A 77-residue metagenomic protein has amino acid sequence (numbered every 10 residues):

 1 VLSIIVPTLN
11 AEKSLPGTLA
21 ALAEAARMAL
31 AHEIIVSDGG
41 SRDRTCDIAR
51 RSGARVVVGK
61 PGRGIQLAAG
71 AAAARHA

Functional and structural regions predicted by a protein language model:
V1-S3, E33: Cell-envelope/extracellular polymer assembly enzymes that use nucleotide-activated donors
A11-A26: Short, well-formed alpha-helical segments that are part of the catalytic scaffolds of diverse glycosyltransferases
A11-S14, S41, R63: Donor nucleotide-sugar binding loop of glycosyltransferases
A25, R50-A54: Short, conserved SAM-binding/catalytic segment of Class I S-adenosyl-L-methionine-dependent methyltransferases
R27-H32: A generic structural motif
D38-C46: A conserved acidic beta->alpha catalytic loop
R51-S52, I65-A77: Active-site nucleotide-sugar/metal-binding loop of Leloir-type enzymes
V56-I65: Short, acidic/glycine-rich phosphate-metal binding loop used to engage nucleotide
